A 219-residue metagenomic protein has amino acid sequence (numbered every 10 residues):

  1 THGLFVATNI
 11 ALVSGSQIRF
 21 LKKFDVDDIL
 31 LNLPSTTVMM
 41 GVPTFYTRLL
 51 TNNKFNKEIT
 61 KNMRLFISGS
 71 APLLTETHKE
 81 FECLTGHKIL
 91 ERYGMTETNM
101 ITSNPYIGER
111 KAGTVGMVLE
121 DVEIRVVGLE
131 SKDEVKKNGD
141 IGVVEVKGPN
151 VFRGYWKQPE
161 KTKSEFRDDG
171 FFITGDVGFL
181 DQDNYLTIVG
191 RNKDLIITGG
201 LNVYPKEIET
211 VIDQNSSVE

Functional and structural regions predicted by a protein language model:
T1-V38, N52-K54: Conserved AMP-binding/adenylation subdomain of ANL enzymes
V13, L33-G41, L50-K111, E123 (+1 more regions): Gly/Ser/Thr-rich phosphate-binding loop
D25, F45-Y46, L73, V151: Alpha-helix capping/helix-boundary segments
V42, G148, R153-G154, K161 (+1 more regions): AMP-binding/adenylate-forming catalytic core of the ANL superfamily
N52, D169, N215-S216: Acidic-histidine catalytic/liganding microenvironments
S70, G94, G116, D176 (+1 more regions): Active-site glycine-centered loops adjacent to acidic/histidine catalytic or metal-binding residues that shape
E109, G113-L119, F166-D169: Short Gly/Pro-enriched turn/cap motifs at secondary-structure boundaries
E123-E145, S164-E165, Q182-D183: Conserved beta-loop-beta connector loops within the AMP-binding
